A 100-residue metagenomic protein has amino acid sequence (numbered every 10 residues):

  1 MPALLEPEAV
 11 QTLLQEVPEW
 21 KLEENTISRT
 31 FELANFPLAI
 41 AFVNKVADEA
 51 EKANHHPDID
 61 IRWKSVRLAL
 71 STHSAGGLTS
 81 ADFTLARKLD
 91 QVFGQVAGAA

Functional and structural regions predicted by a protein language model:
M1-F36: N-terminal first-folded block
E6-V17, K64-T72, G94-A100: Structural preference for alpha-helix termini/caps and helix-kink/transition segments
P18-L22, A47-P57, G94-Q95: Short arginine-rich
N44-K45, R87: Solvent-exposed alpha-helix faces
K52-L68: Amphipathic, hydrophobic secondary-structure cores in small proteins
L68-V96: C-terminal structural segments of small proteins and small subunits
